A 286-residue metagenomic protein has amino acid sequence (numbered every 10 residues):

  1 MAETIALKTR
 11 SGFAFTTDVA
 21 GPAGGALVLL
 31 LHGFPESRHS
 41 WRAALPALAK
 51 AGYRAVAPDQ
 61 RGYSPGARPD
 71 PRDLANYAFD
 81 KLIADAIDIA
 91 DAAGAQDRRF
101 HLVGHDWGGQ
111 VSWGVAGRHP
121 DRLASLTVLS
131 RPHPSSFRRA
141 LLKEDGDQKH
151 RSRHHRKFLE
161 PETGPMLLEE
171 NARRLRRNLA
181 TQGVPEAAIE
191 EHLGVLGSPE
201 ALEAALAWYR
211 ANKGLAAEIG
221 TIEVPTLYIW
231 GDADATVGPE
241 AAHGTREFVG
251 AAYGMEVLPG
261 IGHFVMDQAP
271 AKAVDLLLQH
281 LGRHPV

Functional and structural regions predicted by a protein language model:
A2-A6, F13-F15, L27, S40 (+5 more regions): Flexible "cap/lid" subdomain of the alpha/beta-hydrolase fold that forms the substrate-access gate
V19-G21: Short, low-complexity Ser/Thr-rich regulatory SLiMs
G25-H32: Short beta-strand element of the alpha/beta-hydrolase
G33-E36, D106: Active-site glycine-rich loops that stabilize anionic/oxyanionic intermediates across multiple enzyme folds
A43-P46: Typically the conserved alpha-helix immediately C-terminal to a functionally engaged Cys/Sec in thioredoxin-like
A49: Gly/Ala-rich phosphate-binding loop of Rossmann-like dinucleotide-binding domains, activating on the conserved
I261-P270, V274: Catalytic histidine-centered segment of alpha/beta-hydrolase-like enzymes
